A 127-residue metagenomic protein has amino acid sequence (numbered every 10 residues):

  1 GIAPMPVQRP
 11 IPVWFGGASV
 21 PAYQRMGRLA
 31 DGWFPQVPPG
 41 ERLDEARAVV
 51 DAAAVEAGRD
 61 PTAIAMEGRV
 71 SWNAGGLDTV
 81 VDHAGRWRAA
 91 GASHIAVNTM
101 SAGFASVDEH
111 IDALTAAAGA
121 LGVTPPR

Functional and structural regions predicted by a protein language model:
G1-R127: Active-site-adjacent structural elements that line small-molecule/cofactor binding pockets in enzymes
